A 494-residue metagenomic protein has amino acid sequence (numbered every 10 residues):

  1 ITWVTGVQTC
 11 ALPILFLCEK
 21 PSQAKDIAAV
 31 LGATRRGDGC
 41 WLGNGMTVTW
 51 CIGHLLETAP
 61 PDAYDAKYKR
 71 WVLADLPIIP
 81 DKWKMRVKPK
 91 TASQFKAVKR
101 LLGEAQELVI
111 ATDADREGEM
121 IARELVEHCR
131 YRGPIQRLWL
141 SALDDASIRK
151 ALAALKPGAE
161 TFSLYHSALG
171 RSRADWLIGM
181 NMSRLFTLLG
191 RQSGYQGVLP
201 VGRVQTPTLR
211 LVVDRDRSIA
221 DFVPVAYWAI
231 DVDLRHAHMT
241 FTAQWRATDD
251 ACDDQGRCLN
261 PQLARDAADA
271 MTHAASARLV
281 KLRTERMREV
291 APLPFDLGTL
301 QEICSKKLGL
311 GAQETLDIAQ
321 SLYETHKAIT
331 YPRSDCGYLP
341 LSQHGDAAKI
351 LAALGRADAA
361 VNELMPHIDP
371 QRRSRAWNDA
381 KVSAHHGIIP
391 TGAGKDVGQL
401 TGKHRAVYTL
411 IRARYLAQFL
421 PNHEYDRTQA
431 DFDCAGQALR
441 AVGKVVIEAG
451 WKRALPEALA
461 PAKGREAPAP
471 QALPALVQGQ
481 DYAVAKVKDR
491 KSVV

Functional and structural regions predicted by a protein language model:
I1-C10, V493: Single conserved hydrophobic/aromatic residue that forms the stacking wall/gate of nucleotide- or nucleobase-binding
V4, Q23, E117-I121, H166 (+7 more regions): Hydrophobic (often cysteine-bearing) scaffold residues that line and stabilize catalytic clefts of nucleotide/cofactor
A11-M180, G464-A467, Q471-L473, Q480-A483 (+1 more regions): Intrinsically disordered, low-complexity regulatory segments
P13, Y323-L351, R373-K395, N422 (+1 more regions): Catalytic phosphate-handling regions of large nucleic-acid enzymes and associated NTPases
R35-G39, G133, G158-S163, R184-L188 (+4 more regions): Active-site phosphate-binding and catalytic loops of NTP-dependent enzymes
T47, L55-R86, Q196-E324, R356-A357 (+3 more regions): Long, highly charged, low-complexity internal segments
W83, K90, K96-A97, G103-E104 (+2 more regions): C-terminal or mid-to-C-terminal helical accessory/interaction module adjacent to the motor/catalytic core
G345-L364: Short, amphipathic alpha-helical interaction segments positioned at domain boundaries
